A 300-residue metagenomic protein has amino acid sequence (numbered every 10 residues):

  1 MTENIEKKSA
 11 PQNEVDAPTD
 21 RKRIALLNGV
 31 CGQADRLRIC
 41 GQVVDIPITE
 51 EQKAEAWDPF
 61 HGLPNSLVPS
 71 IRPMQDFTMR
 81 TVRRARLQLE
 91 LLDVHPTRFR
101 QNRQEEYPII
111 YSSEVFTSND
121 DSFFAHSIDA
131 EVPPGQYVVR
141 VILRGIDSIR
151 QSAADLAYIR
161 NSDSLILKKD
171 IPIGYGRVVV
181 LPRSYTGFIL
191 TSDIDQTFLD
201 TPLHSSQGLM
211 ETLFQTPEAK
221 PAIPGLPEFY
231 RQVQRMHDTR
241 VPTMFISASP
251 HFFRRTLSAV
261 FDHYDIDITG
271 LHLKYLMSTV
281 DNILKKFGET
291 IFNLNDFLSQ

Functional and structural regions predicted by a protein language model:
M1-P182: Intrinsically disordered, serine/threonine/proline
Q42, T239-P242, D267-I268: Loop/turn elements at helix/coil->beta-strand transitions in domains of secreted/extracellular proteins
W57-R72, P202-K220: A solvent-exposed, charged loop/short amphipathic helix patch at secondary-structure junctions
S184-T186: Short, small/polar residue-rich loop motifs at catalytic or cofactor-binding pockets
F188-P202: Asp-based phosphoryl-transfer active-site loop
Q215-V241, H251-R255: Short, acidic loop-to-helix structural element flanking the phosphoryl-transfer center in phosphate-processing enzymes
F245-S247: Structural beta-sheet core signal
S249-Q300: C-terminal cap/substrate-recognition subdomain and adjoining C-terminal extension of metal-dependent phosphatase-like
